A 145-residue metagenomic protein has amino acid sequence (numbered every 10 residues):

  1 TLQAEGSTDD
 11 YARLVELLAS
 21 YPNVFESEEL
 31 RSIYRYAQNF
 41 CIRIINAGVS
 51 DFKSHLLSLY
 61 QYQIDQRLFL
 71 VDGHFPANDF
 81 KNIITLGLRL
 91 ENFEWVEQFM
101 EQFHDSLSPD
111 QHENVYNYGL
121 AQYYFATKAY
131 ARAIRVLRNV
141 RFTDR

Functional and structural regions predicted by a protein language model:
T1-I44, Q63-I64, D79: Hydrophobic/aromatic interaction determinants used to assemble and anchor large protein complexes
A4, R43-N46, T85-R89, G119 (+1 more regions): Residue-level signature for tetratricopeptide repeat
A19-L30, Q61-H74, E101-H112, L137-R145: Solenoid-like repeat scaffolds
R35-F40, N78-N82, V115-A126: "A position-specific structural signal for the A-helix of alpha-solenoid helical repeats
I45-G48, L68-K81, T85-E97, H112: Alpha-solenoid helical repeat scaffolds
H112-E113, Y118-R145: Catalytic core segments in nucleotide and nucleic-acid processing enzymes
